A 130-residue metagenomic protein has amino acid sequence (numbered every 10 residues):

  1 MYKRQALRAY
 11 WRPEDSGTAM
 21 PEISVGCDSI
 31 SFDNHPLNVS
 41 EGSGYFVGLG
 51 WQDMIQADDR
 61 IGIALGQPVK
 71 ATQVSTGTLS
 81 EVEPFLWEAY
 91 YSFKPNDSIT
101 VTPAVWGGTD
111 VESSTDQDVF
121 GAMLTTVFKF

Functional and structural regions predicted by a protein language model:
K3-Q5, V39-Y45, E81-W87, D118-A122: Residues that define the transmembrane beta-barrel architecture of outer-membrane proteins
Q5-L7, E14-I23, M54-I61, P95-P103: Repeated loop/turn-to-beta-strand initiation elements of outer-membrane beta-barrel proteins
L7-W11, C27, V47-W51, A89-F93 (+1 more regions): Residues on the lipid-exposed face of transmembrane beta-strands in outer-membrane beta-barrel proteins
P13-D15, S24-G26, F32, N38-M54 (+1 more regions): Extended oligomerization regions of viral-like shell subunits
C27-D33, D53, L65-A71, G107-V111 (+1 more regions): Transmembrane beta-strands of outer-membrane beta-barrel pores
I30-G42, T72-S80, E112-V119: Outer-membrane beta-barrel translocator domains and adjoining extracellular loop/strand segments of Gram-negative
G50-I99: C-terminal hydrophobic structural anchor segments that stabilize assembly/packing rather than catalytic chemistry
S75, F85-K129: Predominantly the C-terminal beta-signal and adjacent terminal strand-loop region of outer-membrane beta-barrel
